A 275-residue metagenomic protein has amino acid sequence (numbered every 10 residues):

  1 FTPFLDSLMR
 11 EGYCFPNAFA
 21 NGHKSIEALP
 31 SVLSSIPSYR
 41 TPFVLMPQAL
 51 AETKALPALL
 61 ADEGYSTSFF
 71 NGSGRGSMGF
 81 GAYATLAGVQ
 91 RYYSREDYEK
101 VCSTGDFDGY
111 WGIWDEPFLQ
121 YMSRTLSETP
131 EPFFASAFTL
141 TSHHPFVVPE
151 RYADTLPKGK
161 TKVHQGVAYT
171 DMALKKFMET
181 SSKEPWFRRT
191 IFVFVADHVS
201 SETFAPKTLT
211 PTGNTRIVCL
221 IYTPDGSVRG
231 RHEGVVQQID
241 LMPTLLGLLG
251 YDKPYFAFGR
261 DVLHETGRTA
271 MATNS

Functional and structural regions predicted by a protein language model:
F1-S275: Solvent-exposed soluble domains appended to multi-pass membrane proteins
